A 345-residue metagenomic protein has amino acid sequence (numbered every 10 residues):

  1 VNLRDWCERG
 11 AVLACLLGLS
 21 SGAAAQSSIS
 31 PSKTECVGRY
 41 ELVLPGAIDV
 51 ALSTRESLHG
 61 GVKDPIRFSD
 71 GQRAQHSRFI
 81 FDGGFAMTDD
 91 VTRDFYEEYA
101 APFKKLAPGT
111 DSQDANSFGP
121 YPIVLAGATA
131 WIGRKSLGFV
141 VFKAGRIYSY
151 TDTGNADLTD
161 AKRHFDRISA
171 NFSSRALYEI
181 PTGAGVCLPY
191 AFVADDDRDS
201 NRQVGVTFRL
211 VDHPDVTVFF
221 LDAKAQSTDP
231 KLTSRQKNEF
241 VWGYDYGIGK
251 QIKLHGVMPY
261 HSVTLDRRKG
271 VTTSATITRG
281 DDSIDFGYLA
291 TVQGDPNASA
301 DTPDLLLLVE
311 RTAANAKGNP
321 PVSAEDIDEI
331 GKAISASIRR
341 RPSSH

Functional and structural regions predicted by a protein language model:
N2-A11: Bacterial N-terminal signal peptides that target proteins for export
A23-S27: Boundary at the C-terminal end of the N-terminal hydrophobic targeting segment
I29-H76: N-terminal mature-domain "stem" immediately C-terminal to a signal peptide or N-terminal signal-anchor/transmembrane
A47-L52, Y150-Y190, L306-H345: Surface-exposed amphipathic alpha-helical segments
D89-K143, S227-S299: Signature of long, low-cysteine stretches enriched in small and polar/charged residues
G133-A156, A290-N319: A short, solvent-exposed beta-edge/loop patch
D152-K269: Acidic, serine/threonine- and glycine-rich low-complexity intrinsically disordered segments that serve as flexible
